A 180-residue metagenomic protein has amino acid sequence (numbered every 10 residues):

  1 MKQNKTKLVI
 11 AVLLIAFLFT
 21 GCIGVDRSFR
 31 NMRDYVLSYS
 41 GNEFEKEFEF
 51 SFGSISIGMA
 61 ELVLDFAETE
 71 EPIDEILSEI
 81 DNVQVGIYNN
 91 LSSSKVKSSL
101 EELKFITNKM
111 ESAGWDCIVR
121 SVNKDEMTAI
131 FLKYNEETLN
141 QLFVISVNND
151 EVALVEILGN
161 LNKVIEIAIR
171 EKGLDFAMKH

Functional and structural regions predicted by a protein language model:
K2-I10: Bacterial N-terminal signal peptides that target proteins for export
L18-G21: C-terminal motif of bacterial Sec signal peptides marking the signal peptidase cleavage site
I23-D26: Bacterial signal peptide processing site
S28-E102: Early exported N-terminus immediately downstream of N-terminal targeting peptides
E45-E47, S78-N82, N123-D125, T138-N140 (+1 more regions): Extracytoplasmic
K104-L132: Short Gly/Thr-rich strand-loop-strand
F131-N162: A short, solvent-exposed beta-edge/loop patch
K163-H180: A recognition module on extended beta-rich or small alphabeta surfaces enriched in W/G with H and D/E
